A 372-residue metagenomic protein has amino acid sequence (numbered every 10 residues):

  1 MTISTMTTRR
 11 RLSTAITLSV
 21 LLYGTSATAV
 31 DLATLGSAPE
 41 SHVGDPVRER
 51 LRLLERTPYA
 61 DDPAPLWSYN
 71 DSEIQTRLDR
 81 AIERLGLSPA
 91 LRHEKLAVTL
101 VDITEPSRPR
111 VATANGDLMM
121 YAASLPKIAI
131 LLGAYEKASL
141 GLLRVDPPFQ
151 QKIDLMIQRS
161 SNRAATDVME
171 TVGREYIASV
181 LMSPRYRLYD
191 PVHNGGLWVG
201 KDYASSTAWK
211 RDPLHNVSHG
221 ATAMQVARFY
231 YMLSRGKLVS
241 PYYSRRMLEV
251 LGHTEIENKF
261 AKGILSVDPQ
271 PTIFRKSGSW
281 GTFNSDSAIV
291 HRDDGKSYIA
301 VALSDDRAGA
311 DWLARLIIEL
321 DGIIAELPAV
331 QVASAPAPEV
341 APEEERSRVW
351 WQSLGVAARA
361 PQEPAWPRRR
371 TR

Functional and structural regions predicted by a protein language model:
S4-T14: Bacterial N-terminal signal peptides that target proteins for export
A29-I82, R228-R372: Structured C-terminal helix/loop/strand segments within mature extracytoplasmic catalytic/sensor domains
R77-A114, V290-H291: A short, well-structured edge-of-sheet supersecondary motif
K95-T104, P147-S161, E170-R174, G196-W198 (+2 more regions): Acidic helix-start/capping segments at beta-turn-to-alpha-helix junctions
M120-L143, M156, A300: Active-site SXXK
E136-D154, S240-S244: Short, well-structured active-site flanking segments
V168-R235: Mid-domain, small-residue-enriched loop/turn segments at the edges of structured enzyme/sensor domains
